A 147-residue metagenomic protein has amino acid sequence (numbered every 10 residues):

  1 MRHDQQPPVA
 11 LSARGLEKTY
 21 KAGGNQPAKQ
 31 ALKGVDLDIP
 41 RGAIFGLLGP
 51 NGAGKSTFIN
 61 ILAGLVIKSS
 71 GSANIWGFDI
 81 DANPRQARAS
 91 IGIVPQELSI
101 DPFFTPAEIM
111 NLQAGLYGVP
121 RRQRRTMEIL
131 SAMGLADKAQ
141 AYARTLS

Functional and structural regions predicted by a protein language model:
M1-T19, Q26-P27: ABC-family P-loop ATPase nucleotide-binding domain
P50-G54: Walker A (P-loop) phosphate-binding loop of ABC-type ATPase nucleotide-binding domains
A63: Helix-to-loop junction immediately C-terminal to a conserved catalytic motif
G71-D79, A87: Conserved ABC transporter NBD signature motif
N111, G115-K138: Conserved ABC ATPase "signature" region
A141-S147: Conserved ABC ATPase signature
